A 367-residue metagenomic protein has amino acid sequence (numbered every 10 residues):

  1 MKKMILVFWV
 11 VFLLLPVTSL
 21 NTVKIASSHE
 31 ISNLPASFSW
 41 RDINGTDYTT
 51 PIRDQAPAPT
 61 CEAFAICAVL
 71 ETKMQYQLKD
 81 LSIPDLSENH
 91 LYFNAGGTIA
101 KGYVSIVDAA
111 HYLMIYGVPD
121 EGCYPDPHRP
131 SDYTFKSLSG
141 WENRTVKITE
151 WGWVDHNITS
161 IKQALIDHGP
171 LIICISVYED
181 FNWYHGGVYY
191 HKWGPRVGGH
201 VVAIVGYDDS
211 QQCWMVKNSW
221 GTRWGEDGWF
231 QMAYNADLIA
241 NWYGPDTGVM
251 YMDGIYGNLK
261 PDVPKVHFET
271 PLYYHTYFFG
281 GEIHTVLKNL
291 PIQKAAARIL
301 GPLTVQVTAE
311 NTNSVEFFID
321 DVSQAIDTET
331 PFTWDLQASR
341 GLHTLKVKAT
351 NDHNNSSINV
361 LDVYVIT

Functional and structural regions predicted by a protein language model:
M1-S28, T367: Secretory targeting signatures
F12, I239-G257, L345, N354 (+1 more regions): In a subset of proteins, long, contiguous C-terminal domains/tails are tracked
L13-L14, I204, V216, I255 (+3 more regions): Short beta-strand element of the conserved SAM-dependent methyltransferase core
I25-T270: Catalytic-core signature of thiol
P264-T367: Long, low-complexity serine/threonine/glycine- and acidic-rich segments characteristic of extracellular
